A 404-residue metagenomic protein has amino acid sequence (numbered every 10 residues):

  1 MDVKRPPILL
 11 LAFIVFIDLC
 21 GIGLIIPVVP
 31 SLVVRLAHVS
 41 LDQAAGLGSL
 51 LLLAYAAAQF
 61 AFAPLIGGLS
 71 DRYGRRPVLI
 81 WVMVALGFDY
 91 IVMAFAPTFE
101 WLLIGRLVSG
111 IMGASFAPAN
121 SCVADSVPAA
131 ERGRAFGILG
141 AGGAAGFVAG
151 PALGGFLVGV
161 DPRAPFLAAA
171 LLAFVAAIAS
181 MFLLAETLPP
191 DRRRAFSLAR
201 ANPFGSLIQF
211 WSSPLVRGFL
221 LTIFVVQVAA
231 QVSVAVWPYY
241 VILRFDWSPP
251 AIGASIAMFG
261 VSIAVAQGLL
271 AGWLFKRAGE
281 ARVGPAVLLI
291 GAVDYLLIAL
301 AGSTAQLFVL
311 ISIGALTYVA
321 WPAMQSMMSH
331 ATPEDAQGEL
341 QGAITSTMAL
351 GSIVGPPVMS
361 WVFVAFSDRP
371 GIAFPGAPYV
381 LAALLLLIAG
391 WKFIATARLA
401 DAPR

Functional and structural regions predicted by a protein language model:
M1-R5, A185-T222: Juxtamembrane intracellular "pre-TM" segments in multi-pass secondary transporters
V28-A45, A235-I252: Short amphipathic helix-loop junctions that connect adjacent transmembrane helices in Major Facilitator Superfamily/SLC
D42, G159-L171, W361-L384: A membrane-interface helix-boundary motif in multi-pass transporters
F62-G74, A266-E280, F363: Helix-to-loop junctions at the C-terminal end of transmembrane segments in multipass secondary transporters
G74, F95-E100, D246, L300-G302: Helix-breaking motifs and short loop linkers at transmembrane-helix boundaries and internal kinks in secondary membrane
P77-V92, R282-L297: Structural signature of the two symmetry-related core transmembrane helices
G105-A144: Cytoplasmic helix-loop-helix junction between adjacent transmembrane helices in 12-TM secondary transporters
A177-L183, V380-R404: Multi-pass alpha-helical transporter architecture, strongest for 12-TM Major Facilitator/SLC carriers used
